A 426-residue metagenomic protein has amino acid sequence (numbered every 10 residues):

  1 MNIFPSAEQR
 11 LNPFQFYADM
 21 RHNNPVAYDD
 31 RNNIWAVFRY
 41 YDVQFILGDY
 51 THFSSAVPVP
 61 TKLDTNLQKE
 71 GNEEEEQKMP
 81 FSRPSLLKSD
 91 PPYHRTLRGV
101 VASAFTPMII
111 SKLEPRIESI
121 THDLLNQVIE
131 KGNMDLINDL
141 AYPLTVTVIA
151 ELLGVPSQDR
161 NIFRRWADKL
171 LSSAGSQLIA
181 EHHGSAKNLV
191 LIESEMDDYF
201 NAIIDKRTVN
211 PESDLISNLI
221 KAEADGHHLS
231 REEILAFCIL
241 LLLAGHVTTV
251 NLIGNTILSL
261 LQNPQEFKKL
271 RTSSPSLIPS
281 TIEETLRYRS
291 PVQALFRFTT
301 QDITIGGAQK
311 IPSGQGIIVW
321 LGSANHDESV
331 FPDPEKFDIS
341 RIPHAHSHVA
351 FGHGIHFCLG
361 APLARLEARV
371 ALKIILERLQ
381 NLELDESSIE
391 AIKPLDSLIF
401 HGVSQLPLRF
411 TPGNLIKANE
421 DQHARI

Functional and structural regions predicted by a protein language model:
M1-I426: Cytochrome P450
